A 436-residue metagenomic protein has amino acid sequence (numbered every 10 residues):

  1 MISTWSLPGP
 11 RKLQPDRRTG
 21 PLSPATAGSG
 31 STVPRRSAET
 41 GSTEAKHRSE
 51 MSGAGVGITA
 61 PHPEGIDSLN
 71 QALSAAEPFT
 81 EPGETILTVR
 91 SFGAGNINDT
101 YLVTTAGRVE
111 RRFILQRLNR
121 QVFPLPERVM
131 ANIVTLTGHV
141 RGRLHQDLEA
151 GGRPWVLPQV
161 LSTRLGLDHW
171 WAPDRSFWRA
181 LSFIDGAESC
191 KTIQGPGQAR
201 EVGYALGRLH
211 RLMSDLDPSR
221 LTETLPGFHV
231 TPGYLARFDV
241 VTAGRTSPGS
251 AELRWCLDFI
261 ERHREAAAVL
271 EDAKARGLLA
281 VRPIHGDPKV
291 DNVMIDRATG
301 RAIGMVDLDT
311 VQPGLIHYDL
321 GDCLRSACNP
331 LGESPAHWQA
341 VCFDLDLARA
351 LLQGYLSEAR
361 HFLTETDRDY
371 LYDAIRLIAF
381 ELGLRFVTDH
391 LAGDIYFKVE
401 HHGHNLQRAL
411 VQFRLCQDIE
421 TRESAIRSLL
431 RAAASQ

Functional and structural regions predicted by a protein language model:
S3-R11, R17-R18, S23, S29-S31 (+3 more regions): Low-acidity, Ser/Thr- and Arg-rich intrinsically disordered low-complexity segments
W5-L7, R36, S42, K46-A94 (+9 more regions): Regulatory N- and C-terminal appendages and interdomain linkers associated with kinase/kinase-like NTP transferase
R90, A94, Q116-R117, F123-E127 (+7 more regions): ATP-dependent phospho-/nucleotidyl transfer catalytic cores
S91, N96-A106, E110-A236, I316 (+2 more regions): Conserved ATP-binding subdomain of kinase catalytic cores across diverse folds
A205, Y234, H263, C323 (+1 more regions): Amphipathic, well-ordered alpha-helical segments in soluble domains
D291-P330: Catalytic activation segment of kinase domains across protein kinase-like and atypical kinase folds
H317-H361, L377-Y396: Active-site activation/catalytic loop segments of kinase-like enzymes and analogous catalytic loops in related
L363-I375: All-alpha amphipathic helical-bundle segments outside canonical DNA-binding/catalytic cores that form hydrophobic
